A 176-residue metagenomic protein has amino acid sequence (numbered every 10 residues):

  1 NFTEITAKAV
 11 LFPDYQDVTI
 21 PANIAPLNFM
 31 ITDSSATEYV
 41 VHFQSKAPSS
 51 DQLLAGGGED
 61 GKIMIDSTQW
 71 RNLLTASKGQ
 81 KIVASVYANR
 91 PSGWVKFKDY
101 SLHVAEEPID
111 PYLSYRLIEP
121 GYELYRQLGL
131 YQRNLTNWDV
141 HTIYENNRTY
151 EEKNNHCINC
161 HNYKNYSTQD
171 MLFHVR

Functional and structural regions predicted by a protein language model:
N1-R176: Sequence signature of WD/YWTD-type beta-propeller architectures
